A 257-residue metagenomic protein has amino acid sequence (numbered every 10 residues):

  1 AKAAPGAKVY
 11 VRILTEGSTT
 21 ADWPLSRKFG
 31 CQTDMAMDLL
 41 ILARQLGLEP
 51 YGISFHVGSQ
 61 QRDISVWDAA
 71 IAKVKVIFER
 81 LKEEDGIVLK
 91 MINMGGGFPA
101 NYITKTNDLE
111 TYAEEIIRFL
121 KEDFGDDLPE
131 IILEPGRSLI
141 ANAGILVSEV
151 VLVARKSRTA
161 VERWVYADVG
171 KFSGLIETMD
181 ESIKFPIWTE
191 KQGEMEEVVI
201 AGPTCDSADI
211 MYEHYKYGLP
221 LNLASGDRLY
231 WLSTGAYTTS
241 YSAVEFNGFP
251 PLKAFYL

Functional and structural regions predicted by a protein language model:
A1-A3, T19-S26, I64-W67, Y102-N107 (+3 more regions): Short acidic, glycine/serine/threonine-rich loops at helix termini
A1-M91, K121: Active-site-proximal beta-alpha core segment in soluble small-molecule metabolic enzymes
P5-A7, V76-E79, E83, I87-L89 (+2 more regions): Acidic/histidine-enriched ion/cofactor-binding microenvironments in catalytic or ligand-binding pockets
L14-E16, H56, G95, G136 (+2 more regions): Anionic group-transfer/hydrolysis microenvironments
Y51-G58, G95-G97, E196-E197, D206: Short connector loops at secondary-structure junctions
V57-G58, I92-Y102, L133-R137: Glycine-rich beta-strand-to-loop/alpha-helix junction loops that act as flexible
D63-E79, T106-I117, V147-K156: Short, electropositive alpha-helical surface patch
E115, D126-L257: Charged (often Lys/Glu-rich) extended helix/loop segments that serve as interaction or gating elements
